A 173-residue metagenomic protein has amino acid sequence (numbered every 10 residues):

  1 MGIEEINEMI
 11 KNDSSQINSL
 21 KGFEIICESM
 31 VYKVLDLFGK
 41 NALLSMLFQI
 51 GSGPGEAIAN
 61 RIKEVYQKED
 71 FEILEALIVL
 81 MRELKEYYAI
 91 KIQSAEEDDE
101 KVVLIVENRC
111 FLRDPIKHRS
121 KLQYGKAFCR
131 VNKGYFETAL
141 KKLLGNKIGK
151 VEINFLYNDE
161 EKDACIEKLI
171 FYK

Functional and structural regions predicted by a protein language model:
M1-V103, N108-R130, N146-I166, Y172-K173: N-terminal accessory segment detector
F128-L140: A conserved amphipathic terminal alpha-helix motif
L143: Active-site or metal-binding loop neighborhoods of secreted/extracellular toxin and effector enzymes
